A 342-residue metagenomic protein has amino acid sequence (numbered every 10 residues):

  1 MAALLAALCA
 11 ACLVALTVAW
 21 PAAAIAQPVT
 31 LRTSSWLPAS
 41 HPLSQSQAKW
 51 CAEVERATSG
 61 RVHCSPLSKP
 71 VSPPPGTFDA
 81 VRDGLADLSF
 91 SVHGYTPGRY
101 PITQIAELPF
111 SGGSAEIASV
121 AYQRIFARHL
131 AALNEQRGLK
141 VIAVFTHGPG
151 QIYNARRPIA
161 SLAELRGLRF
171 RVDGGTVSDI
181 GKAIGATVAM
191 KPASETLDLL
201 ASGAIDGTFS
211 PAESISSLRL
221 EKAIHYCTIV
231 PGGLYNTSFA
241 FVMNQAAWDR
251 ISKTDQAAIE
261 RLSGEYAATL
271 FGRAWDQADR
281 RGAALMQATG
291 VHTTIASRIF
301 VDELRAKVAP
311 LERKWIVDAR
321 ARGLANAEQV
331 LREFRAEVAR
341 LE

Functional and structural regions predicted by a protein language model:
M1-C12: Bacterial N-terminal signal peptides that target proteins for export
L13-T17: Hydrophobic alpha-helical membrane-insertion segments, chiefly the h-region of N-terminal signal peptides
A19-P21: N-terminal signal peptide c-region/cleavage motif recognized by signal peptidases
Q27-I117, F126-E342: N-terminal secretory/targeting leader peptides
